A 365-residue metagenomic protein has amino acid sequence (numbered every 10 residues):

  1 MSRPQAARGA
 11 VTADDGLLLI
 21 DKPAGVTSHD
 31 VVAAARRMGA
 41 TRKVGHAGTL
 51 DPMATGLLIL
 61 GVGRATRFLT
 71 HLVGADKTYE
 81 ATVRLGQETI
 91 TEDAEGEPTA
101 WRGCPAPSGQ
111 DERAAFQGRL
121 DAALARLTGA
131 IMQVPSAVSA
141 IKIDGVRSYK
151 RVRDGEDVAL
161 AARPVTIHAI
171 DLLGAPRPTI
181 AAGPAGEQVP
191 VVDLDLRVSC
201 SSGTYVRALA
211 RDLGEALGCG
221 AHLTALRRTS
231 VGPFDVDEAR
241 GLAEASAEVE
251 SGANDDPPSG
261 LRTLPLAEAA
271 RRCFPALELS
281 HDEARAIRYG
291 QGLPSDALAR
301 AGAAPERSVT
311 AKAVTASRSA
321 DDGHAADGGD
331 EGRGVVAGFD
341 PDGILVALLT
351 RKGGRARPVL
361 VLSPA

Functional and structural regions predicted by a protein language model:
M1-P23, H29-H46, L50, A54 (+5 more regions): Accessory RNA 3′-end/elbow-binding domains used by RNA modification enzymes
S2-A208, D212-E238, L348: RNA pseudouridine synthases
